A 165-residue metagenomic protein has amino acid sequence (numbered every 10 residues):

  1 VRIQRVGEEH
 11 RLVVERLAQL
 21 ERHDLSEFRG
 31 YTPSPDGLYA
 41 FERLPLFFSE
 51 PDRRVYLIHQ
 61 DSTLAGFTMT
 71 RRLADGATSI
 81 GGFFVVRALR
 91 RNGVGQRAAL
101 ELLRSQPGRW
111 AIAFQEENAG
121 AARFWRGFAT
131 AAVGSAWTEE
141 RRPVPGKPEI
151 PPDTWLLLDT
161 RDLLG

Functional and structural regions predicted by a protein language model:
V1-E15, L20, D159-G165: Conserved N-terminal entry element of GNAT/NAT acetyltransferase domains
E8, Q19-L44: Conserved GNAT-fold acetyl-CoA-binding loop/helix
R43-L57: A short helix-loop-beta-strand connector motif used in the catalytic cores of GNAT acetyltransferases and, in some
L57, T63-R72, S79, F84: Conserved beta-strand in the GNAT
G81, V86, R90, Q115: Residue-level recognition of the GNAT/N-acetyltransferase active site
V85, R91-R104: Conserved acetyl-CoA-binding loop-helix of GNAT-fold acetyltransferases
P107, E140-G165: Acyl-donor (CoA/ACP) binding surface of acyl/acetyltransferases
A111-R126, T130, E140-E149: Conserved beta-strand-loop-alpha-helix junction that forms the acyl-donor binding cleft
